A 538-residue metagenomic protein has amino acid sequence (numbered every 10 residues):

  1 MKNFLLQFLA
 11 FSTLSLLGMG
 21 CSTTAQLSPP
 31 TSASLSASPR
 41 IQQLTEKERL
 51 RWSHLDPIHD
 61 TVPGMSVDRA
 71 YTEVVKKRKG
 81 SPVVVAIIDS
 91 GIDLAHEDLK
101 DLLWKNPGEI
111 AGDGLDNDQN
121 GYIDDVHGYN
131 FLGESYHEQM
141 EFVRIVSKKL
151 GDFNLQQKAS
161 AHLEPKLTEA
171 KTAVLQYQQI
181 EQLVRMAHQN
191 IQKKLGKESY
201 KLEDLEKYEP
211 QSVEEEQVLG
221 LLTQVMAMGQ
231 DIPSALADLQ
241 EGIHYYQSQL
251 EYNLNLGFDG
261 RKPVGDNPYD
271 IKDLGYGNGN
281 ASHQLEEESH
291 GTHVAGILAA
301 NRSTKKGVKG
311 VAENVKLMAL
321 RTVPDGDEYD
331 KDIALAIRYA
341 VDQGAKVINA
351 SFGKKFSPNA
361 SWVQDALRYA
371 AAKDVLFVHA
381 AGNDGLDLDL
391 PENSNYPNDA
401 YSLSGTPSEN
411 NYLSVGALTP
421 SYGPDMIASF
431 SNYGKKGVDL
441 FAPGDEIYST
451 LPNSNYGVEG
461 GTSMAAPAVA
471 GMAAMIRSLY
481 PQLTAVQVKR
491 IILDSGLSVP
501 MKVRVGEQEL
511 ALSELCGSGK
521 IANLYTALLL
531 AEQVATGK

Functional and structural regions predicted by a protein language model:
L17-G20: C-terminal motif of bacterial Sec signal peptides marking the signal peptidase cleavage site
S22-S28: Bacterial lipoprotein signal-peptidase II cleavage site
A25, V341-Q343, V347-A350, N410-S414 (+1 more regions): C-terminal subdomain of the subtilisin-like protease fold in secreted/lumenal serine endopeptidases
I41-R51, P57, Q157-R185, Q189-Q192 (+4 more regions): Short acidic, glycine-rich surface-loop motifs adjacent to enzyme active sites
Y71-K79, E286-E288, K309-A312, D327-N349 (+5 more regions): Mature extracellular/periplasmic domains of secretome proteins
Y71-V85, I92-Y329, P407-Y412, Y433-G437 (+1 more regions): Subtilisin-like serine protease catalytic core
D89, G382, G461: Active-site glycine-centered loops adjacent to acidic/histidine catalytic or metal-binding residues that shape
V375, N395, D399-S478, Q482 (+3 more regions): Extracellular S/T/G-rich loop segment that most often corresponds to the catalytic His/Ser-adjacent loop
